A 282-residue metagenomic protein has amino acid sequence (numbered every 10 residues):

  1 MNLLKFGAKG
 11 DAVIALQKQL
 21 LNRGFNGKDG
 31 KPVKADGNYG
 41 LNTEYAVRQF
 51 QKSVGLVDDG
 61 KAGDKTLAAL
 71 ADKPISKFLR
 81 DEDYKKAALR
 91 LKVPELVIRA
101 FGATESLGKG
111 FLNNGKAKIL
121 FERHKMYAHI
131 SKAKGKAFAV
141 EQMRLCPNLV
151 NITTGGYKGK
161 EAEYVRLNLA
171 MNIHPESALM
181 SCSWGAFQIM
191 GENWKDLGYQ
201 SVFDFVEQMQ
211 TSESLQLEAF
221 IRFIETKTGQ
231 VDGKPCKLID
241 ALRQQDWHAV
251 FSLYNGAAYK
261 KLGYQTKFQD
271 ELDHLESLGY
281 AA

Functional and structural regions predicted by a protein language model:
M1-G37, M180, F203-S214: Acidic, Ser/Thr/Pro/Gly-enriched interdomain connector segments
L4, Q49, S53-D59, S76-F78 (+2 more regions): Secretory-pathway/luminal and periplasmic proteins that interact with or process carbohydrate-rich
L16-L20, D36, A46-Q51, D59 (+4 more regions): Short alpha-helical segments in extracytoplasmic peptidoglycan/chitin-binding modules and envelope-associated proteins
G24-N26, G30-K34, R48-V57, K77-F78 (+1 more regions): Extended, structured, electrostatic nucleic-acid-contact surfaces
K28-A35, D58, L96-A100, N113 (+1 more regions): Surface-exposed patches in mature extracellular/periplasmic domains of secreted proteins
A71-A170: Export/targeting segments at the very N-terminus of extracytoplasmic proteins
L89, V140-A282: Non-catalytic cell-wall polysaccharide-engagement segments
